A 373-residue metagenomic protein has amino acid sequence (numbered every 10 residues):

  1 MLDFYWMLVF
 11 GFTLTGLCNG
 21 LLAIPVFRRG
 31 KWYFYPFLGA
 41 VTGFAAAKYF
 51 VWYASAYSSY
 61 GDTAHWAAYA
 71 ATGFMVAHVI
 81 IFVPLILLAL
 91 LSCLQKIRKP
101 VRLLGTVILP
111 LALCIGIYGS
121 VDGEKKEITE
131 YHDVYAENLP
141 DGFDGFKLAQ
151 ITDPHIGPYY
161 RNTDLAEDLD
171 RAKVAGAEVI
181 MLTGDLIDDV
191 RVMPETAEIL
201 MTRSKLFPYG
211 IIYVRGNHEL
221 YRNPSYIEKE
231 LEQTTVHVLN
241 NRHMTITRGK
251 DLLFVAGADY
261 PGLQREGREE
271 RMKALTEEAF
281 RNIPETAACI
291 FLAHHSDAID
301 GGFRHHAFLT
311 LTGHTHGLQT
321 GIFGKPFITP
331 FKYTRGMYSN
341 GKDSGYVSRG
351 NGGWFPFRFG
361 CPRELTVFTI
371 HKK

Functional and structural regions predicted by a protein language model:
M1-K125: Non-catalytic terminal accessory segments
D62, G119-V121, K126, Y135 (+4 more regions): Short, functionally important structural connectors and interaction interfaces within domains
A112-N138, P158-T163, R222: Hydrophobic alpha-helical transmembrane segments in integral membrane proteins
D141-K373: Soluble catalytic domains of enzymes that build or remodel membrane lipids, polysaccharides, and related
